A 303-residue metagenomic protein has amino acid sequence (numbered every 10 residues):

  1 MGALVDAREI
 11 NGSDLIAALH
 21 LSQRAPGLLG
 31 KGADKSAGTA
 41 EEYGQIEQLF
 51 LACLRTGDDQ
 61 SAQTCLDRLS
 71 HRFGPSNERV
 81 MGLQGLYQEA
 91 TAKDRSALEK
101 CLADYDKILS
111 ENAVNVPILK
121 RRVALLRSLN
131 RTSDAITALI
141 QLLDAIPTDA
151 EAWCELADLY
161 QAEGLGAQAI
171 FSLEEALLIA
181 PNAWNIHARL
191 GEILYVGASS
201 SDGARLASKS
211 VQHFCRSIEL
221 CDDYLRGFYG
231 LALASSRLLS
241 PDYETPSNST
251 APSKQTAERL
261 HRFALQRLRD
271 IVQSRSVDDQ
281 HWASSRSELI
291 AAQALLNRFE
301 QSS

Functional and structural regions predicted by a protein language model:
M1-K35, T39-E42, W184, L190-S303: Eukaryotic alpha-helical solenoid repeat scaffolds
Q45, E78-M81, P117-I118, A152 (+2 more regions): TPR alpha-solenoid repeat register
Q48-L49, Q84, R122, L156 (+3 more regions): Structural register within alpha-helical repeat arrays
F50-C53, Q88-E89, L126, Y160 (+4 more regions): Residue at a conserved register position within TPR or TPR-like alpha-solenoid repeats
R55-T56, T91-R95, L129, E163 (+3 more regions): Structural motif corresponding to the intra-repeat A-B loop/turn of tetratricopeptide repeats
L69, K107-I108, Q141-L142, E175-A176 (+1 more regions): Canonical positions in the second alpha-helix
F73-P75, N112-A113, P147, A180-P181 (+1 more regions): Short coil turns that delineate tetratricopeptide repeat
